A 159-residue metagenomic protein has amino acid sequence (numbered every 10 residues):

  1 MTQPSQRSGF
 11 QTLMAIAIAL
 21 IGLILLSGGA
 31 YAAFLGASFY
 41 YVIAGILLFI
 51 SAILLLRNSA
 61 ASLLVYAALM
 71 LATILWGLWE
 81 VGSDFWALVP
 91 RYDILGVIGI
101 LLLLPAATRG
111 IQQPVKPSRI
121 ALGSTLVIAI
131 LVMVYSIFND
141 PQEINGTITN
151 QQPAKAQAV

Functional and structural regions predicted by a protein language model:
T2-A158: Topology signature of small-to-medium multi-pass alpha-helical membrane proteins
